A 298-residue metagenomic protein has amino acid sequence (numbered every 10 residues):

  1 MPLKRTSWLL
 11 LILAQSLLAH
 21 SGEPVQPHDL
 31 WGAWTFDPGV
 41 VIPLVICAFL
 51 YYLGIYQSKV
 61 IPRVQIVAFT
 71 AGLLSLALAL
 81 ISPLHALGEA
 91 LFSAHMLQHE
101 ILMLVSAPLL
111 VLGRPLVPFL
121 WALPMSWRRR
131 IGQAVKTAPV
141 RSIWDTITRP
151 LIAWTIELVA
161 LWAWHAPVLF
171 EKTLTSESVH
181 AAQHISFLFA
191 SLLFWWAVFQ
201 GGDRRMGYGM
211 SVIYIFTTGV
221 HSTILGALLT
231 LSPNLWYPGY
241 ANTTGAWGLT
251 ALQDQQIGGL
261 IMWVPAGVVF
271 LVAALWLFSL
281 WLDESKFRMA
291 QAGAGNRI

Functional and structural regions predicted by a protein language model:
M1-A19: N-terminal secretory/membrane targeting signals
Q15-I298: Alpha-helical membrane segments of multi-pass proteins
